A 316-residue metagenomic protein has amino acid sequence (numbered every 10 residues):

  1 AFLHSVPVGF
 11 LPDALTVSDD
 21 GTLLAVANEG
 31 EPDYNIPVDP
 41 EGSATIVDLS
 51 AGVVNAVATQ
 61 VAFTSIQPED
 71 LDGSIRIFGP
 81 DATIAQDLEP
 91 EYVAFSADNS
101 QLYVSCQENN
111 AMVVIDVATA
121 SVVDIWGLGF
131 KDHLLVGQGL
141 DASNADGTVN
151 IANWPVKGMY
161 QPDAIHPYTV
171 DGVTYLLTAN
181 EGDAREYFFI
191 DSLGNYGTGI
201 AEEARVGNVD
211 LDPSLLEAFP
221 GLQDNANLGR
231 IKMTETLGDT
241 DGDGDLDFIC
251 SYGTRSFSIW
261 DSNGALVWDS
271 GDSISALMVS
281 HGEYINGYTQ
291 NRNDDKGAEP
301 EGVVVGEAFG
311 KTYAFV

Functional and structural regions predicted by a protein language model:
A1-V316: Beta-sheet-rich non-transmembrane sensory/scaffold domains
